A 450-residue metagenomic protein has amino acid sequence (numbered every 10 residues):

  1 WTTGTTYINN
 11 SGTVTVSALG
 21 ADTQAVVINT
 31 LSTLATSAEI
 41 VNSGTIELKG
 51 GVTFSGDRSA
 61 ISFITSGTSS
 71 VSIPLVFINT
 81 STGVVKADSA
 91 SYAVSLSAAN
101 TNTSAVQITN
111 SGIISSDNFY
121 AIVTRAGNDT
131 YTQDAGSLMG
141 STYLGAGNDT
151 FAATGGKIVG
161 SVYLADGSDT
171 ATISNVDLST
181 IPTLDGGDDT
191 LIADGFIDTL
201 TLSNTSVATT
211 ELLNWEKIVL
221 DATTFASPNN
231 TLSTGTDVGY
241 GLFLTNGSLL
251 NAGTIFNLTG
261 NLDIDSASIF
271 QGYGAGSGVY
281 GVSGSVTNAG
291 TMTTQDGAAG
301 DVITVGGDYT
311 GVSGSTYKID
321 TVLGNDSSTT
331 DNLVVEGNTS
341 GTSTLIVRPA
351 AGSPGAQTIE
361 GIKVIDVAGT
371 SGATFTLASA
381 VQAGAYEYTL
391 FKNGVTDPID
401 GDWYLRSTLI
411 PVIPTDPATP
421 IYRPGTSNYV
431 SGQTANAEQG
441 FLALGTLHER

Functional and structural regions predicted by a protein language model:
W1, S17-T33, G50-P74, A87-N100 (+9 more regions): Extracellular beta-strand/beta-solenoid scaffold signature
T5-S17, S37-G50, P74-K86, A105-S115 (+7 more regions): Right-handed parallel beta-helix
T15, V412-R450: Outer membrane beta-barrel translocator domains of Type V secretion systems
T23-V26, S55-I61, S91-V94, Y131 (+6 more regions): Glycine-centered small-residue motifs that form tight turns and secondary-structure capping sites at repeat-unit
L34, N102, R125-G127, A146-D149 (+1 more regions): Short, solvent-exposed linear patches
A35-S37, S72-P74, N102-T103, W215 (+2 more regions): A broad structural signal for short, well-ordered beta-strand segments within beta-sheet-rich domains
N100-N102, T310-G311: Alpha-helix capping and inter-helical loop/turn segments
L138-M139, N148-A152, K157-G337, G341-T342 (+2 more regions): Extracellular beta-solenoid/beta-roll
